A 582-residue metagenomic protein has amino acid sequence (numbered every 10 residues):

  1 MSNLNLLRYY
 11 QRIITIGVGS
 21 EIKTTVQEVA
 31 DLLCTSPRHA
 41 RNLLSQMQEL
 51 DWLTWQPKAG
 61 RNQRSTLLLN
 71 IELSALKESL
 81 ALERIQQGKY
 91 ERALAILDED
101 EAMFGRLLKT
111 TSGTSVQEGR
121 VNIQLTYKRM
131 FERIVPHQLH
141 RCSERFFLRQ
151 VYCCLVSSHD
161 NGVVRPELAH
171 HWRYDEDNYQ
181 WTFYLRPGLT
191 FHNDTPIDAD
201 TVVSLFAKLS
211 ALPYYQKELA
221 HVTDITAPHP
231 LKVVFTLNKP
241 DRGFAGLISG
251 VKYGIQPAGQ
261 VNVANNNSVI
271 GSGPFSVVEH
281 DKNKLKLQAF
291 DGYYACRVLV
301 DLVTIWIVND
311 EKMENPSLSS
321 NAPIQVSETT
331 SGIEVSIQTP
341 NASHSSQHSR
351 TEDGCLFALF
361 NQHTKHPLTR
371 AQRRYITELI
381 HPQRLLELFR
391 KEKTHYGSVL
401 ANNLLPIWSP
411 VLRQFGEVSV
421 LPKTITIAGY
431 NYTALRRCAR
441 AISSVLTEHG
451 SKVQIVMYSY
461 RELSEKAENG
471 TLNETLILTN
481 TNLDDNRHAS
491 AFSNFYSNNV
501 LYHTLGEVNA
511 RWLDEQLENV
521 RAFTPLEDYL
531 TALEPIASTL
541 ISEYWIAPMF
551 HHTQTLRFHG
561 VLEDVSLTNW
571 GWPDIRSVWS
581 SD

Functional and structural regions predicted by a protein language model:
G19-I22, R41-L43, H140, H171-Y215: Aromatic- and charge-enriched surface segment that lines or borders ligand/interaction sites
G19-Q27, L33-H39, D51, W55-P57 (+1 more regions): Ligand/substrate-recognition segments at binding pockets and active sites
T66, S74, K217-Q260, P274-E279 (+1 more regions): Surface-exposed binding/hinge segments that line and control ligand-binding clefts or catalytic entry sites
R145-Y174, V251-S272, Q362-P367, I407-R413 (+2 more regions): Short, solvent-exposed loop/beta-turn-alpha elements that line the ligand-binding surface or hinge of extracytoplasmic
T236-K252, V269-K312, T339-G354: Aromatic-rich, solvent-exposed beta-strand/loop patch
Q362-W408, A537-W545: Periplasmic-binding protein-like
S419-G429, F523-F558: Bilobed periplasmic-binding protein-like "clamshell/Venus-flytrap" ligand-binding domains
A467-R521: Acidic-aromatic pocket-rim loops
